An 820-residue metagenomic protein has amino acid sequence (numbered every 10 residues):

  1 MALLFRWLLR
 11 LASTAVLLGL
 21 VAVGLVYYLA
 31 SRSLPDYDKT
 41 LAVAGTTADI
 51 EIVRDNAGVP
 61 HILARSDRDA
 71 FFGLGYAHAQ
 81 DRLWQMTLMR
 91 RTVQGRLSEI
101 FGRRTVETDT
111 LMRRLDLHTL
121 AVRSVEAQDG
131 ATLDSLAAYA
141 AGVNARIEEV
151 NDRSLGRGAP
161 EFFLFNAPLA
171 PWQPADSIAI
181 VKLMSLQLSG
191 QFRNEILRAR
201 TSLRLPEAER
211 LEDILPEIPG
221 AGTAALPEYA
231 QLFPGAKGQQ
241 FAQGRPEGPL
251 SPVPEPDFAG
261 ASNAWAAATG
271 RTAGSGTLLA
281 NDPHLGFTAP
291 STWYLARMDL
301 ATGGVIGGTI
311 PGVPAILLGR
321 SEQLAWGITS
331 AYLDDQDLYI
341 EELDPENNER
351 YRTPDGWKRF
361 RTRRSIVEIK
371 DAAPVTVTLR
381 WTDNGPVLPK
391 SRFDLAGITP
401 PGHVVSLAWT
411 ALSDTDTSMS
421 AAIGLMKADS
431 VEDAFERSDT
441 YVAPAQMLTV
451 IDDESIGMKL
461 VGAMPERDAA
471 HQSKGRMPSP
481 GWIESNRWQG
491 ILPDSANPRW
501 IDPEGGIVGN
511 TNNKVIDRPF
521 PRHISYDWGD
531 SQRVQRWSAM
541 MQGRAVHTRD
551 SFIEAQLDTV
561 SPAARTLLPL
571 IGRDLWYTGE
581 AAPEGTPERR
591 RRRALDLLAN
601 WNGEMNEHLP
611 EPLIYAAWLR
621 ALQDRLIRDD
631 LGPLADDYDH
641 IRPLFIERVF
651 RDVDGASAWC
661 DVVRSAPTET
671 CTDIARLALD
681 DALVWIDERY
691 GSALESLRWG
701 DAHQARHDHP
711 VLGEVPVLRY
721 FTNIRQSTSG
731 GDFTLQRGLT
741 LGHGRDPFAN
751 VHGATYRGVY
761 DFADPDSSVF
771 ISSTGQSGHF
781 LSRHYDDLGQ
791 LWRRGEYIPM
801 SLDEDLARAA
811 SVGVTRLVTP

Functional and structural regions predicted by a protein language model:
M1-L20: N-terminal Sec-pathway targeting helices
R10, V23-L278, P283, A289 (+4 more regions): Substrate-recognition/specificity elements adjacent to catalytic centers across diverse enzyme folds
D69-F101, G327-T378, I483-R533, A539 (+2 more regions): Gly/Pro-rich active-site capping loops and adjacent beta-alpha segments that organize cofactor/substrate pockets
A70-G73, L111, L120-D134, S406-A408 (+5 more regions): Second-shell loop/turn segments in exported
A259, L300-A315, G319-L324, I328-G481: Glycine- and hydrophobic-rich flexible loops that cap the catalytic core of alpha/beta enzyme folds
L388-P389, G397, H403, A443-R544 (+5 more regions): Hydrophobic alpha-helical segments
H523-P587, A675-P820: Terminal end segments
A617-G700: Charged, long alpha-helical assembly modules
